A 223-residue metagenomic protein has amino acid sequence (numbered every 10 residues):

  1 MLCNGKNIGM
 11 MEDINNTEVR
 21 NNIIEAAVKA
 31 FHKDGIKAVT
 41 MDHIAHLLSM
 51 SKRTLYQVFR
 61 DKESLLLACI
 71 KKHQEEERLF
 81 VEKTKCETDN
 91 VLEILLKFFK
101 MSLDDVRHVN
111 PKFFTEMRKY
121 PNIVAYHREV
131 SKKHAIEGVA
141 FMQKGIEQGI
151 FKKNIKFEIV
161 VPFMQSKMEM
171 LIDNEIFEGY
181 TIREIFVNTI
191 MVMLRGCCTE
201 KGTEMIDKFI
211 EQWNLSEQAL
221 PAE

Functional and structural regions predicted by a protein language model:
M1-D34, A38-M50, S64-L67: Basic, helix-initiating cap at the start of DNA-binding domains
M1-M10, A140, K144, Y180-E223: C-terminal peripheral helix-coil segments that are non-catalytic and often amphipathic
S49-F59: Short hydrophobic/aromatic patch on the recognition helix
K62, C69, H73, E77 (+5 more regions): Hydrophobic/aromatic residues within well-ordered alpha-helical segments
A68, L79-H108, A125, V161-M164: Hydrophobic alpha-helical connector segments
E93, E129-V130, E147-F163, F177-N188: All-alpha amphipathic helical-bundle segments outside canonical DNA-binding/catalytic cores that form hydrophobic
D104-I159: Short secondary-structure transition hinges
